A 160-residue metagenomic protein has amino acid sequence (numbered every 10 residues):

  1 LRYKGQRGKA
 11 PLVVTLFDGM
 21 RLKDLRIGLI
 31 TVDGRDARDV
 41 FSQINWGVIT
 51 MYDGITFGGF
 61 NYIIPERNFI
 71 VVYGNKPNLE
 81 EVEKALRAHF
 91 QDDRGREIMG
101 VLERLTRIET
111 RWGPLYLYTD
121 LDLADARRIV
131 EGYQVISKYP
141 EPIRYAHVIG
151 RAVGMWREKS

Functional and structural regions predicted by a protein language model:
L1-R7, V13: Two-metal-ion RNase H-like nuclease active-site motif
R2-Y3, D53-Y62, G74-N78, D122-A124: Gly/Ser/Thr-rich loops at beta-strand to alpha-helix junctions that form or flank small-molecule/cofactor-binding
P11-G19: Short beta-strand elements
V13, V48-I49, N68-I70: Structural motif
G19-N45: Nucleic-acid-processing active sites and adjacent nucleic-acid-binding tracks, predominantly divalent metal-dependent
R35-I63: Short HxH-centered metal-ligating active-site micro-motif
F60-G113: Long, charge-dense
P114-S160: Charge-patterned, long linear interaction tracts outside catalytic cores
